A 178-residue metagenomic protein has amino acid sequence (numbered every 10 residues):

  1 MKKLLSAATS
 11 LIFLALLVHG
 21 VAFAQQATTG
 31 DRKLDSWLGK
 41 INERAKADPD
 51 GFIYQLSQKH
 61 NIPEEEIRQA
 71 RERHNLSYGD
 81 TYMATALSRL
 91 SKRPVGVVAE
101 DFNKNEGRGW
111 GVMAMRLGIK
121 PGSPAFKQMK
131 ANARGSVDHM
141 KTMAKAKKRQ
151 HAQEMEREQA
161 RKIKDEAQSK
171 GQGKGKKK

Functional and structural regions predicted by a protein language model:
M1-T9: Bacterial N-terminal signal peptides that target proteins for export
L4-L5, A22, R32-K33: Conserved, charge-rich beta-strand/loop surface module that forms ligand/interface-binding patches within domains
L16, N105, A167-G171: Compositionally biased, low-complexity repeat tracts
L17-A24: Sec/Tat signal peptide C-region and signal peptidase I cleavage site
Q25-I41, A167-K178: N-terminal propeptides/low-complexity segments immediately following signal peptides in secreted or periplasmic proteins
T28-H151: Mature extracellular/secreted ectodomains of secretory-pathway proteins
V137-K178: Extracytoplasmic low-complexity, disordered linker/stalk tracts in cell-surface/secreted proteins
